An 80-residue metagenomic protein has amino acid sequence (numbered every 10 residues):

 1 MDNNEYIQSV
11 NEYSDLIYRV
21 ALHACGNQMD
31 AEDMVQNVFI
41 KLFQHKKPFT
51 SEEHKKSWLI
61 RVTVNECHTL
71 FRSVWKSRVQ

Functional and structural regions predicted by a protein language model:
M1-R19, E32, F43: A short, charge-rich alpha-helical start-of-domain segment used by transcription regulators
E5, S9, W58, V62-T69: A general secondary-structure boundary signal
R19, D33-I40, E53-N65: Structural recognition of an alpha-helix C-terminal capping motif at a helix-to-coil junction
R19, T50-E52, R78-Q80: Short, hydrophobic secondary-structure boundary micro-motifs
N37-H54, S73-W75: Sigma70-family region 2
V64-Q80: Arg/Lys-rich amphipathic alpha helix in sigma70-family domain 2
